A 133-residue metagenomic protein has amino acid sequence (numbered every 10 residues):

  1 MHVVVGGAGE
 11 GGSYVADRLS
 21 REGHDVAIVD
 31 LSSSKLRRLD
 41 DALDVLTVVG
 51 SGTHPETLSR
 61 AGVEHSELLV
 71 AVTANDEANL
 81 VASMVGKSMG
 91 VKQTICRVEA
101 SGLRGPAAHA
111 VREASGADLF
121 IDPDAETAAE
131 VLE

Functional and structural regions predicted by a protein language model:
M1-E133: Cytosolic regulatory regions of ion transport systems
